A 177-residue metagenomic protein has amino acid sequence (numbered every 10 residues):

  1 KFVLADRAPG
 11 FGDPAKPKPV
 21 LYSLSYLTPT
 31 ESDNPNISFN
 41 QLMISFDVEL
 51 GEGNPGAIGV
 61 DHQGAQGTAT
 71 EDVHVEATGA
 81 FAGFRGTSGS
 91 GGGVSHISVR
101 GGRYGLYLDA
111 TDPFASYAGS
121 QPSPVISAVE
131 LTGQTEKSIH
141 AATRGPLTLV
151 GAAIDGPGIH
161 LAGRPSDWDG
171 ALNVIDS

Functional and structural regions predicted by a protein language model:
K1-S177: Extracellular/periplasmic carbohydrate-active domains that bind, remodel, or depolymerize complex polysaccharides
